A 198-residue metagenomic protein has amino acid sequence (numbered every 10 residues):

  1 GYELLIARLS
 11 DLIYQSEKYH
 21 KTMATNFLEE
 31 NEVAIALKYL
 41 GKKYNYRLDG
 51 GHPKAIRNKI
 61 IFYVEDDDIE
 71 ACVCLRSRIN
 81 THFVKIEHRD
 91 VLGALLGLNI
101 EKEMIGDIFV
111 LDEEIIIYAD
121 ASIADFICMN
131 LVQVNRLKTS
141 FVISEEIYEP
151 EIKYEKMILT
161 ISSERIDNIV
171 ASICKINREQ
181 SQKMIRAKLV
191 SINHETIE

Functional and structural regions predicted by a protein language model:
G1-N168, S172-I173: Ferredoxin-like alpha/beta domains used as RNA- or RNAP-binding modules
M157-E198: A basic, amphipathic helix-loop patch mediating RNA/tRNA/ribosome contacts
